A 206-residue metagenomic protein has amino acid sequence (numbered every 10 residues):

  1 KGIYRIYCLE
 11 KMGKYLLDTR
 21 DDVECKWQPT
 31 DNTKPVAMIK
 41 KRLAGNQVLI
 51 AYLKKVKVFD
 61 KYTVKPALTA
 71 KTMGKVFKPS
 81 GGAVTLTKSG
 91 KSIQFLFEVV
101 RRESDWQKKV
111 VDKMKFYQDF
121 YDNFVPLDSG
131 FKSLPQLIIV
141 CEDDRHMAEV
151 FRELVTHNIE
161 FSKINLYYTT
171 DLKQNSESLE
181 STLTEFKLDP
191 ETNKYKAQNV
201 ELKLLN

Functional and structural regions predicted by a protein language model:
K1-N32: Nuclease-adjacent, charged terminal/linker segments that flank catalytic cores
R20-K65: Solvent-exposed, charged helical/coil patches that constitute nucleic-acid or partner-interaction surfaces
A44, Y52-L53, Q107-I139: Acidic, metal/cofactor-coordinating or nucleic-acid-engaging core segments within structured domains
I50-I93, E103-W106, D112: Active-site metal-binding core of divalent-cation-utilizing nuclease and nuclease-like domains
K54-D60, D119-S129, V155-Y167: Structural alpha-beta junctions
Q94-E98: Short hydrophobic-acidic sequence motifs that mark active-site Asp/Glu residues
V99-R102, D119-F120: Extended serine/threonine-enriched, polar tracts that run as long, contiguous segments within proteins
G130-N206: Non-catalytic C-terminal interaction segments of nucleic acid-processing enzymes
